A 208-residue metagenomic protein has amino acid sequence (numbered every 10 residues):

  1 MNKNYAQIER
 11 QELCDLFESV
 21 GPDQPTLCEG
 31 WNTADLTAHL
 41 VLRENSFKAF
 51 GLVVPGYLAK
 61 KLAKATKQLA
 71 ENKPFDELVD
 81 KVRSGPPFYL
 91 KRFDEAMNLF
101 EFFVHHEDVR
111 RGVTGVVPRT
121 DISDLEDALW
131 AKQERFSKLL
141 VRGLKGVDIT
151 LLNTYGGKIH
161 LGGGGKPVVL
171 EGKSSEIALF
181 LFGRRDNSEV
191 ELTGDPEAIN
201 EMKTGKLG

Functional and structural regions predicted by a protein language model:
M1-K3, V20-D23, S46-K61, E77 (+1 more regions): Structured surface interface patches that mediate subunit assembly and partner/cofactor docking
M1-L52: An N-terminal domain-cap segment
N4-E9, C28-N32, K67-A70, D94-M97 (+1 more regions): Short, contiguous, pocket-lining structural segments that sit at or immediately flank catalytic/ligand-binding sites
N32-T33, P74, K173: Short, structural beta-strand-to-alpha-helix junction motif
K64-V79: Acyl-thioester-dependent acyl-group transfer interface
